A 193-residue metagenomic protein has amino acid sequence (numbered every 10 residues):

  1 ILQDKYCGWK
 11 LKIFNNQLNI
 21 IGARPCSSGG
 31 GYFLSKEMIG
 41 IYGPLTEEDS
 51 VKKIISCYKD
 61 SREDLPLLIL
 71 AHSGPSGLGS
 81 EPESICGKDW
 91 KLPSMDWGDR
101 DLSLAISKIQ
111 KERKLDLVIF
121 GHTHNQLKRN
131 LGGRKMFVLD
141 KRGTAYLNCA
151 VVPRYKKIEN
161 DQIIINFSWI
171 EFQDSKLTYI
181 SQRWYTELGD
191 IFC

Functional and structural regions predicted by a protein language model:
I1, I39, I85-D89, R134-V138: Glycine-rich, phosphate-binding/catalytic loops in enzymes
I1-C7, L11-I13, Y42: Ligand-binding grooves and catalytic loops that recognize ribose/phosphate and carbohydrate rings, and esterified lipid
D4-G8, L68-H72, R113-Q126, Y146-A150: Active-site neighborhood of phospho(di)ester-bond hydrolases with catalytic His/Asp-centered motifs
L11-F14, K108, K114, N125-C193: Binuclear metal-dependent phosphoesterase catalytic core
N15-P66, L92, D96-G98: Binuclear metal-dependent hydrolase catalytic cores centered on His/Asp/Glu-rich metal-binding motifs
Q17-G31, L68-H72, T144-V152, S181-R183: Active-site-proximal beta-strand elements of phosphoester/diester hydrolases
G30-K36, L78-I85, R129-G132: A short secondary-structure junction signal
L65-K114: Active-site-proximal segments of metal-dependent phosphoesterases and phosphodiesterases across multiple
